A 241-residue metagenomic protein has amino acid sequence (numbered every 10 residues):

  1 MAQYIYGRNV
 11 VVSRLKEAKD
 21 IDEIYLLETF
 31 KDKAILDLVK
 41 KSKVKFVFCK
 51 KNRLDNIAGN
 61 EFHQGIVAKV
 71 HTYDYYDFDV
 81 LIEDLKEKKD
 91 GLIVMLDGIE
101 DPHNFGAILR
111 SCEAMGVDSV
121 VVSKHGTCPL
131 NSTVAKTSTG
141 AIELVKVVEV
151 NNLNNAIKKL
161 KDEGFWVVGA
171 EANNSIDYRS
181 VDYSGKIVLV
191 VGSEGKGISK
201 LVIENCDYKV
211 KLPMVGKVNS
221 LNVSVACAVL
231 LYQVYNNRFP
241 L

Functional and structural regions predicted by a protein language model:
M1-D84: N-terminal positively charged helical leader segments and presequences
V12, E17-A18, K136-T139, K200-L241: Structured adenosyl-cofactor binding patch, chiefly the S-adenosyl-L-methionine
K16, E83-I176: RNA substrate-binding interface of SAM-dependent RNA methyltransferases
T29, K51-L54, H125-T127, E194-K196 (+1 more regions): Short, acidic/turn-prone active-site loops that include or flank metal/cofactor- and phosphate-binding residues
K31, T127-T133, K196-V202: Short, glycine/polar-rich helix-capping loops at beta-to-alpha or helix-loop-helix junctions that flank or form
V168-N222: Active-site/ligand-binding-proximal alpha/beta "capping" segment
